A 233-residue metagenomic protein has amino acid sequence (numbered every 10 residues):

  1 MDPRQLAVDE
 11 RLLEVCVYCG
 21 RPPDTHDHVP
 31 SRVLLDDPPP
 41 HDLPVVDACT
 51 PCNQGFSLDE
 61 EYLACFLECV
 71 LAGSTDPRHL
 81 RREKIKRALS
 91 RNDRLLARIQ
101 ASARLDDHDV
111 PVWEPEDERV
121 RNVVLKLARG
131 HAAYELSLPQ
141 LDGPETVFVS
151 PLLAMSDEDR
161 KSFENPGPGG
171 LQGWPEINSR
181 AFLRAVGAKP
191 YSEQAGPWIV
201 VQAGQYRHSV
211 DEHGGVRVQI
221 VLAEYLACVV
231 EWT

Functional and structural regions predicted by a protein language model:
M1-V15: Short, charged surface segments at domain edges that flank catalytic/cofactor-binding sites
L6-D9, P39, W113, D117: Short, charged/polar micro-motifs that form catalytic or ligand-binding hotspots
V15-V45, F56, E61-Y62: Histidine-centered nuclease catalytic patch
C49: Zinc-coordinating Cys/His ligand positions in small cysteine/histidine-rich zinc-finger domains
C52: DNA major-groove recognition helix of helix-turn-helix/homeodomain DNA-binding modules
G55-S90: Polybasic, low-complexity binding patches
K84-V124: Short flanking/linker segments adjacent to small metal-binding domains or redox-active Cys/His motifs
E114-T233: C-terminal, charged low-complexity interaction regions
